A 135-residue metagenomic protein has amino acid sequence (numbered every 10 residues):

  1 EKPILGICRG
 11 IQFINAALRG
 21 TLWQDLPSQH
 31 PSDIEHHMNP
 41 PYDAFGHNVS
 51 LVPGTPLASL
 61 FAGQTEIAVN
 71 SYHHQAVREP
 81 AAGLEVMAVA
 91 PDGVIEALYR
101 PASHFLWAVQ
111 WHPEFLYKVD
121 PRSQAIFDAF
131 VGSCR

Functional and structural regions predicted by a protein language model:
E1-T21: Catalytic nucleophile loop
Q24: Class I SAM-dependent methyltransferase SAM-binding "motif I" and its flanking Rossmann-like core
P27-R135: Amide-donor transfer/coupling interface in amidating biosynthetic enzymes
